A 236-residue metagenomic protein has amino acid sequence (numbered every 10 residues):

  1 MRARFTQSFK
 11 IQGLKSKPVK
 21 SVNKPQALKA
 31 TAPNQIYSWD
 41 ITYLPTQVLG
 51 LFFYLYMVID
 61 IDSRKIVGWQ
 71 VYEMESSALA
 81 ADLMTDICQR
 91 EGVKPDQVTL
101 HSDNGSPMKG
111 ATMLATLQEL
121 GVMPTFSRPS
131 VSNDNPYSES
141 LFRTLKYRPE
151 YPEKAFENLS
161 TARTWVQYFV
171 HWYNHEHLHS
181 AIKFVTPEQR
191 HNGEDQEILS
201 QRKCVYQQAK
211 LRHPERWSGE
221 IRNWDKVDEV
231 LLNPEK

Functional and structural regions predicted by a protein language model:
M1-K236: Charged DNA-binding/catalytic regions of mobile-element recombinases
